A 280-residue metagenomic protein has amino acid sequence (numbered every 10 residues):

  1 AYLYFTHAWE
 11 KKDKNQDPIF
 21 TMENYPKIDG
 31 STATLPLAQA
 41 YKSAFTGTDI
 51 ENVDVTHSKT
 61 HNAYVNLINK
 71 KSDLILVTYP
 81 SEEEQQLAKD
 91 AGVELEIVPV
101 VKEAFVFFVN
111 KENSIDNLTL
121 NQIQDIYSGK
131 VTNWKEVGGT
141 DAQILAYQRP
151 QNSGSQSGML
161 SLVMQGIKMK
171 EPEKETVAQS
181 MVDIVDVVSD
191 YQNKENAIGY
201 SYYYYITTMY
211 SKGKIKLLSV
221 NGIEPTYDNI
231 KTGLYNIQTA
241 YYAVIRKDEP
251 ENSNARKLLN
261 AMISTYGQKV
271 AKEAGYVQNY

Functional and structural regions predicted by a protein language model:
A1-L87, V93-E103, F108-Y280: Exported/periplasmic ABC-transporter solute-binding proteins
